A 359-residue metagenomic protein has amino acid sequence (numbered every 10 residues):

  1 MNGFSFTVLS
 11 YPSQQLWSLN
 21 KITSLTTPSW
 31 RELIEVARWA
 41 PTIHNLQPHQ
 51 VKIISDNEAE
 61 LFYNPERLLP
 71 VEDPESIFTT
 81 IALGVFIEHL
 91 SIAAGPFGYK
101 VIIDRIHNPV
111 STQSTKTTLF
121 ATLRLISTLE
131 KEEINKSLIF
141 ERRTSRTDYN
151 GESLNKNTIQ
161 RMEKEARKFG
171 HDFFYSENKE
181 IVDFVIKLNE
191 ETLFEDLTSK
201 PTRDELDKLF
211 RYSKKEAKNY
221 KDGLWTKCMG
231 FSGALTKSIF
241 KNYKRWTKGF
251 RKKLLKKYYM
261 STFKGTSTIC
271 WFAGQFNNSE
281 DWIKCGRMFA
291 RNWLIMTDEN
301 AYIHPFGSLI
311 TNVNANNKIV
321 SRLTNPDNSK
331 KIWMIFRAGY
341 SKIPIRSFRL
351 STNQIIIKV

Functional and structural regions predicted by a protein language model:
M1-V359: Acidic, surface-exposed loops and disordered segments
